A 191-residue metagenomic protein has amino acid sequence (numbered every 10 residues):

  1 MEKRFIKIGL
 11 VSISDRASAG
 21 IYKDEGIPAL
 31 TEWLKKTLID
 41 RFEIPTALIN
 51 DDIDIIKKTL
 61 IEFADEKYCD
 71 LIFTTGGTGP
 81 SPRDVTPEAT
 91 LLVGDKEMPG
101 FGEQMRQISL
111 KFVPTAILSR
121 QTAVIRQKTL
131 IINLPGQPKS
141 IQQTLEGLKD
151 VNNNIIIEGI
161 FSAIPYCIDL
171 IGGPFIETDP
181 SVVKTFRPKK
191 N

Functional and structural regions predicted by a protein language model:
M1-N191: Non-catalytic beta/alpha edge segments that cap or flank active sites
